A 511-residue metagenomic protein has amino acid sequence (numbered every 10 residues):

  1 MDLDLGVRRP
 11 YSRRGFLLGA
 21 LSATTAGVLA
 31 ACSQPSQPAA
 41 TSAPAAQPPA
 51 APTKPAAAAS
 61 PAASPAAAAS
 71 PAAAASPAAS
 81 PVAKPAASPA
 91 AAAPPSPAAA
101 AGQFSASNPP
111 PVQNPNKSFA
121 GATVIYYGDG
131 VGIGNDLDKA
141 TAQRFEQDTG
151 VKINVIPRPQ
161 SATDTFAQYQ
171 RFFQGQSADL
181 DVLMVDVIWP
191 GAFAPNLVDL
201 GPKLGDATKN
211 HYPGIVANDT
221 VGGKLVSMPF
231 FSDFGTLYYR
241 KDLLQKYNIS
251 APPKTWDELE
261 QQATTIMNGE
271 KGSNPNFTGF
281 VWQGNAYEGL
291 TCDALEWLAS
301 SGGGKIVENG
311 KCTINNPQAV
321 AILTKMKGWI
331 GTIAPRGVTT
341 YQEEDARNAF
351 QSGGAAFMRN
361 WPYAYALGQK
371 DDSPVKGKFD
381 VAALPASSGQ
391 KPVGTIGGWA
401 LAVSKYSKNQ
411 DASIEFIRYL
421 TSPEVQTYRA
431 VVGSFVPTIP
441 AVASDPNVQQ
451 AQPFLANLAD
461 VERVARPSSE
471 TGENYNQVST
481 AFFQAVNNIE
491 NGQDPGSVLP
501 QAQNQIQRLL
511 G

Functional and structural regions predicted by a protein language model:
M1-Y11, G19-A31, I417: N-terminal secretory signal peptides
A50-P110, K117-S118, Q245, E462-G511: Conserved C-terminal helix/tail region of periplasmic/extracytoplasmic solute-binding proteins
A93-S118, D186-G235, E260, P275-N276 (+3 more regions): Hinge/lid segment of periplasmic solute-binding proteins
A99, A106-Q113, N218-D219, F379-A383 (+1 more regions): Long, aromatic- and glycine/proline-rich binding clefts that accommodate carbohydrate-like moieties
P115, Q170-R171, A178-L183, A207-L244 (+3 more regions): A structural signal for short loop-to-beta-strand junctions that line the ligand-binding cleft of periplasmic/secreted
R144-G214, N218-T220, D242-K254, A349 (+5 more regions): Extracytoplasmic "Venus flytrap"/periplasmic binding protein-like
V226-F230, G235, E260-K311, A355: Extracytoplasmic/periplasmic solute-binding protein
Q262-T264, N309-T340, L384: Glycine-centered hinge/linker elements that transmit conformational signals in sensory and ligand-binding systems
